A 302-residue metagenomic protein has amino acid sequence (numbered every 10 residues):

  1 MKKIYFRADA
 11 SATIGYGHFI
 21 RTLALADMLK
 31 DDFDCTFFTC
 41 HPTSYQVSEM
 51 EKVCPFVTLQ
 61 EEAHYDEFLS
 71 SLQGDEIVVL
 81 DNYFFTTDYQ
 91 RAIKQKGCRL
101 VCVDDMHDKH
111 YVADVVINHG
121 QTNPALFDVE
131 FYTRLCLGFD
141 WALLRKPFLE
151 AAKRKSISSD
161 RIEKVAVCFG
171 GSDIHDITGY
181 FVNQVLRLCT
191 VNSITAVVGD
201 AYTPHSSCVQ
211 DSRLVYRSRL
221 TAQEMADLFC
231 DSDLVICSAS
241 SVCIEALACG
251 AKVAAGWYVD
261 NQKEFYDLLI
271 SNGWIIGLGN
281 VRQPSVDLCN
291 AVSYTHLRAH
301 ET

Functional and structural regions predicted by a protein language model:
M1-Y5: Extreme N-terminal starter segment of soluble prokaryotic enzymes
R7-Y16, R21-M28, T39-F131, L135: Active-site and donor-binding regions of nucleotide-sugar-utilizing enzymes
C35-H41, T195-G199: Short internal beta-strands
A113-D176: A nucleotide-sugar donor-handling region in carbohydrate enzymes
K153, S159-D231: Donor-nucleotide binding loops and adjacent catalytic segments primarily of GT-B fold Leloir glycosyltransferases
C230-S241: Acidic donor-binding loop of glycosyltransferase active sites
C243-S285: Catalytic binding pocket for nucleotide-activated donors in carbohydrate/polymer assembly enzymes
T295-T302: Conserved small/polar residues in nucleotide/adenosyl-binding loops
